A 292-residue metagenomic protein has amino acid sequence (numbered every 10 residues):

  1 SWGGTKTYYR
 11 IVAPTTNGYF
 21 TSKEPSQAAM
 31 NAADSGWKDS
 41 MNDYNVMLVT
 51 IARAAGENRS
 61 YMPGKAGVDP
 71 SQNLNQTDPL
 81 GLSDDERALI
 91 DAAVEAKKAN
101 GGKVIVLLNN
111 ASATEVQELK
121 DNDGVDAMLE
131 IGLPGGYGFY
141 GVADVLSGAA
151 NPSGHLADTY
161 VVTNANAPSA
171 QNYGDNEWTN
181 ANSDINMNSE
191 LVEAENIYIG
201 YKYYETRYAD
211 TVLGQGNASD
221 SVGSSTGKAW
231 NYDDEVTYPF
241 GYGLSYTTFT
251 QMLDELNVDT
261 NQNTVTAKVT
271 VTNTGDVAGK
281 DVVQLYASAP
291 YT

Functional and structural regions predicted by a protein language model:
S1-T292: C-terminal non-catalytic regions of proteins with extracellular/luminal or membrane-system context
